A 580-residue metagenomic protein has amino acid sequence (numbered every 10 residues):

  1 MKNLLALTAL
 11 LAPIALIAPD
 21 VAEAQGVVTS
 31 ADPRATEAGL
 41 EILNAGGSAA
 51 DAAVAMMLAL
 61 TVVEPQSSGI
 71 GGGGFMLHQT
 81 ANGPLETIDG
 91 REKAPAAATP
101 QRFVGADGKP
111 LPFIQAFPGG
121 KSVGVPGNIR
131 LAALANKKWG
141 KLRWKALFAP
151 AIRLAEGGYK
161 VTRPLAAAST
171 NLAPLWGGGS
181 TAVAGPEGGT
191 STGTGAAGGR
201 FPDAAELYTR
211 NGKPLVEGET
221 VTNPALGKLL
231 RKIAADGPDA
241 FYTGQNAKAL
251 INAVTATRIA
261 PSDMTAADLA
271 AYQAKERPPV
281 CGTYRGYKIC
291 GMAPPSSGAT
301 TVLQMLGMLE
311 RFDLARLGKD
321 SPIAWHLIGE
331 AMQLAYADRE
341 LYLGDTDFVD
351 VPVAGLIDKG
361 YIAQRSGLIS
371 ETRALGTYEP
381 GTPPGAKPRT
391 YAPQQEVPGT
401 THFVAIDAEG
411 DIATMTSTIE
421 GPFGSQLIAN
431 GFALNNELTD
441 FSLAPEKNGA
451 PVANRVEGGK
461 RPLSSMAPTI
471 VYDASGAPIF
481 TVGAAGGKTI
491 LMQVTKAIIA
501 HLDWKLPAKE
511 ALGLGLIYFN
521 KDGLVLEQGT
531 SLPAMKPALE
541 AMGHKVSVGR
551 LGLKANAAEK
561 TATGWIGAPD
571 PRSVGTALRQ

Functional and structural regions predicted by a protein language model:
A6-L16: Bacterial N-terminal signal peptides
P19-E37, E41, G47-A50, V54-D236 (+6 more regions): Noncatalytic scaffold domains of N-terminal-nucleophile
V62-G69, F75-T87, R258-T265, D411-S475 (+2 more regions): Active-site rim segments in enzyme catalytic domains, especially the processed small/beta chain of N-terminal
E276, V397-T400, S464-M466: Short, small/polar residue-rich loop motifs at catalytic or cofactor-binding pockets
C290-A299, T400-V404, T414-Q426, A484-L491: Glycine-rich phosphate/pyrophosphate-binding beta-alpha loops
R311-T418, D570: Internal maturation/activation junctions in enzymes
G459-R461, V494, D503-R550: Extended C-terminal subregions enriched in glycine
